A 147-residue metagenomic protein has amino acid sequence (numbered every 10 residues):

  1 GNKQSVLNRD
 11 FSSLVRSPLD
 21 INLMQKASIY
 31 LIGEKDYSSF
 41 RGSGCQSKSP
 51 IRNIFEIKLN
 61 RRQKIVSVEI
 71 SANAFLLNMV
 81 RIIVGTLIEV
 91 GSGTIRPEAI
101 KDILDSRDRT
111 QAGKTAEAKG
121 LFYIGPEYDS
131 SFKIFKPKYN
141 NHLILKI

Functional and structural regions predicted by a protein language model:
G1-I147: Structured-RNA-binding interfaces characteristic of tRNA pseudouridine synthases
